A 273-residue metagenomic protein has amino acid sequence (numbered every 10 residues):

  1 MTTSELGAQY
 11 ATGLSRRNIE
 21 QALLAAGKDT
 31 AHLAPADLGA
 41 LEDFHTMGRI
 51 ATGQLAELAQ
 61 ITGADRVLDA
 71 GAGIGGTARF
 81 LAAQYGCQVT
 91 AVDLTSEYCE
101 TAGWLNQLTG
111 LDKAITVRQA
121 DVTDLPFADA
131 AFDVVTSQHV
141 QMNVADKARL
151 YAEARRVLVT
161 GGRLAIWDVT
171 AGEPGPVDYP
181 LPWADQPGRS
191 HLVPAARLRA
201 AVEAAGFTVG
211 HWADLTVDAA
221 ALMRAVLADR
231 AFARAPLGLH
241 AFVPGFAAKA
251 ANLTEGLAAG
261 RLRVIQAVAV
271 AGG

Functional and structural regions predicted by a protein language model:
M1-A26: N-terminal auxiliary segments of SAM/dcSAM-dependent transferases
H45-G63: Conserved alpha-helix/loop element of class I SAM-dependent methyltransferases that forms part of the SAM/SAH-binding
R66-D124: Class I SAM-dependent methyltransferase SAM/SAH-binding core
T123-V134: A short acidic, Gly/Pro-enriched loop at the edge of an enzyme's catalytic core that lines a small-molecule cofactor
A148-R163: A short glycine-rich, Lys/Arg-flanked "PGG" loop and its adjoining helix->strand segment in the class I
V169-R189: Short, glycine-/aromatic-enriched active-site segment of Class I SAM-dependent methyltransferases
S190-G206: Short alpha-helix
H211-G273: Conserved Class I S-adenosyl-L-methionine
